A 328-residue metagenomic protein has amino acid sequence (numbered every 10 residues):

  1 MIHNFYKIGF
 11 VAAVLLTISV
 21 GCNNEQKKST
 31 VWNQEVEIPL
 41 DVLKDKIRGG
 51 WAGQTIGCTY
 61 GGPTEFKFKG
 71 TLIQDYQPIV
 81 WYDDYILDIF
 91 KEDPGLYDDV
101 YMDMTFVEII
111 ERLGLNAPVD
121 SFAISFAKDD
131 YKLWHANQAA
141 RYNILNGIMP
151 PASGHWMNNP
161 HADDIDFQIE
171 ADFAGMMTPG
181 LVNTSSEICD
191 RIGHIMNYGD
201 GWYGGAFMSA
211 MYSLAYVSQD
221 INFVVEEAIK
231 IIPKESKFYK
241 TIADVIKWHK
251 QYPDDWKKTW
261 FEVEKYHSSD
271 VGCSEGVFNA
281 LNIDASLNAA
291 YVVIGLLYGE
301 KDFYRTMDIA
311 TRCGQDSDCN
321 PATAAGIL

Functional and structural regions predicted by a protein language model:
M1-F10: Bacterial N-terminal signal peptides that target proteins for export
I18-G21: C-terminal motif of bacterial Sec signal peptides marking the signal peptidase cleavage site
N23-S29: Bacterial lipoprotein signal-peptidase II cleavage site
Q34, I38-G61: Mature N-terminal segment immediately following signal peptide/propeptide cleavage in secreted/periplasmic
I38, I144, S153-A162, F173-L181 (+2 more regions): Accessory "access/gating" subregions that flank catalytic or transport cores
K44, A52, Y97, M102 (+2 more regions): Active-site cavity-forming subdomains of large catalytic enzyme subunits
I56, Y60, K67-D83, M196-D200 (+3 more regions): Catalytic phosphate/nucleotide-handling subdomain of diverse soluble enzymes
P63-P94, V100-D103, D120-W134: Active-site-surrounding "flap" and adjacent substrate/cofactor-binding loops of secreted or lumenal enzymes, prototyped
